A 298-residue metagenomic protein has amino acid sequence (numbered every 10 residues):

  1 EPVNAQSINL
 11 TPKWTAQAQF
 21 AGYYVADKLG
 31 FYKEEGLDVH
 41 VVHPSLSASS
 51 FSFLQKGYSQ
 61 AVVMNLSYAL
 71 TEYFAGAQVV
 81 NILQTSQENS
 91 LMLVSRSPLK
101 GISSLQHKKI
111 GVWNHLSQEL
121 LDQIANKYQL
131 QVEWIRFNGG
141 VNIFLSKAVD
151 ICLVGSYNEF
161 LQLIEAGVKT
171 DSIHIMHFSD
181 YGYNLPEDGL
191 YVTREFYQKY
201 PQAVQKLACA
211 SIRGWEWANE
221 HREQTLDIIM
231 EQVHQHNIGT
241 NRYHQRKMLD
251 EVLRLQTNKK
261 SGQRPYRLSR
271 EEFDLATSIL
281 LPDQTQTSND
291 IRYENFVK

Functional and structural regions predicted by a protein language model:
E1-L37, K259, Y266-K298: N-terminal hydrophobic or amphipathic helices and topogenic motifs
V3-F137, V141-G155, M176, N184: Short, glycine-/small- and polar/acidic-enriched structural segments that line small-molecule recognition paths
D27-G30, A125, A166-G167, R222 (+1 more regions): Active-site catalytic pocket residues across diverse enzymes, especially alpha/beta-hydrolases
T85-L93, K169-Y197, V204, A208 (+1 more regions): Periplasmic-binding protein-like
Q131-W134, T170-I173, Q235-V252, Q284-Y293: Short, surface-exposed acidic
K199-P282: Secondary-structure end/capping motifs
